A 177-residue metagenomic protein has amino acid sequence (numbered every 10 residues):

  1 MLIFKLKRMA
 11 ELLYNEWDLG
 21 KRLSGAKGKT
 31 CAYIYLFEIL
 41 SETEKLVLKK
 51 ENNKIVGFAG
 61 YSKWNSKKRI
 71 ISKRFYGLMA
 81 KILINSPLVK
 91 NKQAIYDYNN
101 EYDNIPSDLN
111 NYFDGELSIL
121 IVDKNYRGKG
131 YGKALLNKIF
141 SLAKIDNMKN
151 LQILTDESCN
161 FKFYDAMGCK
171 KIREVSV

Functional and structural regions predicted by a protein language model:
I3, A10-K27, K63-S66: Helix-loop element at the rim of GNAT/NAT acetyltransferase active sites that forms part of the acceptor-substrate
L23-L46, E51, G60, I82: Active-site rim helix/loop that mediates acceptor-substrate recognition in acyltransferases
K54-K63, D103, E116-I121: Conserved beta-strand in the GNAT
N65-D114, V177: Conserved acyl-donor/pantetheine-binding loop and adjacent beta-alpha core of acyl/acetyltransferases and related
D114-G115, A143-D156: Conserved GNAT acetyl-CoA-binding A-motif
S118-R127, Q152-K162, V177: Conserved beta-strand-loop-alpha-helix junction that forms the acyl-donor binding cleft
V122, G128-S141, A166: Conserved acetyl-CoA-binding loop-helix of GNAT-fold acetyltransferases
K133, I145, E157-E174: Conserved active-site alpha-helix within GNAT-family acetyltransferase domains
